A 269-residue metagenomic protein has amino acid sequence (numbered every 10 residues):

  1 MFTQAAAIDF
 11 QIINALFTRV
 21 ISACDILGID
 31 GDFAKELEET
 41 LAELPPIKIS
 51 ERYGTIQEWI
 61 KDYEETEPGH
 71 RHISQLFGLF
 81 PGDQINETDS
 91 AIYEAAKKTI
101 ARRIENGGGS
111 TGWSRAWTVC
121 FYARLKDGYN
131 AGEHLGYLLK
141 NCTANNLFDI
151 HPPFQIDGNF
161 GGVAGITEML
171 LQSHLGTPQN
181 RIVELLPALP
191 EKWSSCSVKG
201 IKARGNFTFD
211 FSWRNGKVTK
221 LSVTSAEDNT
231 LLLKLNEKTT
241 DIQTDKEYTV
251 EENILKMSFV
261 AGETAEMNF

Functional and structural regions predicted by a protein language model:
T3: Aromatic (Trp/Tyr) and acidic
A6-L175, I182, C196, T219: Active-site core of glycosidic bond-cleaving carbohydrate-active enzymes
Y129-D245, T249-F269: Non-catalytic C-terminal accessory modules of carbohydrate-active enzymes
